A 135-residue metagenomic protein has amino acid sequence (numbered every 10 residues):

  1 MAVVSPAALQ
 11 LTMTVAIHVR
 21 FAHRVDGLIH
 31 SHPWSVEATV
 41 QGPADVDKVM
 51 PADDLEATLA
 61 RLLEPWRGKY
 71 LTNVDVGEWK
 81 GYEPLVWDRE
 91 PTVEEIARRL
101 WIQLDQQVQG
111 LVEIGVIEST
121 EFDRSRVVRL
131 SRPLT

Functional and structural regions predicted by a protein language model:
M1-T135: Charge-rich, low-complexity N-terminal segments
